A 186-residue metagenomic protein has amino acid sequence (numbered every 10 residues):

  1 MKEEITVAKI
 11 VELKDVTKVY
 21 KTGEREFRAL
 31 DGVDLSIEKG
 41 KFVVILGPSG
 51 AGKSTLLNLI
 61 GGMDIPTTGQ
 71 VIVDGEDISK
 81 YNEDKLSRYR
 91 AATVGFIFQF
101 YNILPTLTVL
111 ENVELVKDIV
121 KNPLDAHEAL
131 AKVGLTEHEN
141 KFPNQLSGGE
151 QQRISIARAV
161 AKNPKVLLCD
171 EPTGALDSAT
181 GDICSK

Functional and structural regions predicted by a protein language model:
K2-T6: Short, Lys/Arg-enriched N-terminal segments with co-localized hydrophobic residues within the first ~10-30 amino acids
K9-K186: ABC family nucleotide-binding domain
